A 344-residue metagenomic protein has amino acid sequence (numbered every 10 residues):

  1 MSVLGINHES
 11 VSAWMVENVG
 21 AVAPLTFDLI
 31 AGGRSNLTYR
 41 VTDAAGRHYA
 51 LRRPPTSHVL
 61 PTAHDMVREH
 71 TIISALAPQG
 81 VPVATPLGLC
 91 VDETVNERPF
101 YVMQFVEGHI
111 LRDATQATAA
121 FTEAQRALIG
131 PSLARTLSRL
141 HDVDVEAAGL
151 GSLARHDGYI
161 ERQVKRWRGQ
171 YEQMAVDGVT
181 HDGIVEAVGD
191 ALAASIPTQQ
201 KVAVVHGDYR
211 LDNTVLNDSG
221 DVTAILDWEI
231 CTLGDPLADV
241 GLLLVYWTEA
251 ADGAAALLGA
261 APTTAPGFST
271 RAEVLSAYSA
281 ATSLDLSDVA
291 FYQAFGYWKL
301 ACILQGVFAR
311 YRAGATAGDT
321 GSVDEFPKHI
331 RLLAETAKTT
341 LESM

Functional and structural regions predicted by a protein language model:
M1-A23: Juxta-kinase regulatory segment immediately upstream of eukaryotic protein kinase catalytic domains
T26-V204, N217-G220: ATP-binding pocket architecture of kinase catalytic cores
A154-R155, L284-G296: All-alpha amphipathic helical-bundle segments outside canonical DNA-binding/catalytic cores that form hydrophobic
Q173-A175, L258-S269, E273-L286, C302-M344: ATP/Mg2+ or Mg2+-diphosphate-binding catalytic cores that bind nucleotide phosphates or diphosphates via glycine-rich
V204-H206, L211: Catalytic-loop of the protein kinase fold
L226-C231: Activation of the activation-loop gatekeeper triad in protein kinase-fold domains
D239-A250: C-lobe/activation-segment region of protein kinase-like
